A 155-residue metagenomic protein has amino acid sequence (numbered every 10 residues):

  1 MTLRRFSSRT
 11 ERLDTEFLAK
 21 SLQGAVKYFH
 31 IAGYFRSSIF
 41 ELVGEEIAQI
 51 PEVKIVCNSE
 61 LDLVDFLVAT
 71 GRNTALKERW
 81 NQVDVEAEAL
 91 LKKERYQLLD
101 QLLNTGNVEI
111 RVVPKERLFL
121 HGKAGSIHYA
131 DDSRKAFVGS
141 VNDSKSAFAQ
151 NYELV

Functional and structural regions predicted by a protein language model:
M1-V155: PLD/PLD-like phosphodiesterase catalytic module centered on the HKD motif
